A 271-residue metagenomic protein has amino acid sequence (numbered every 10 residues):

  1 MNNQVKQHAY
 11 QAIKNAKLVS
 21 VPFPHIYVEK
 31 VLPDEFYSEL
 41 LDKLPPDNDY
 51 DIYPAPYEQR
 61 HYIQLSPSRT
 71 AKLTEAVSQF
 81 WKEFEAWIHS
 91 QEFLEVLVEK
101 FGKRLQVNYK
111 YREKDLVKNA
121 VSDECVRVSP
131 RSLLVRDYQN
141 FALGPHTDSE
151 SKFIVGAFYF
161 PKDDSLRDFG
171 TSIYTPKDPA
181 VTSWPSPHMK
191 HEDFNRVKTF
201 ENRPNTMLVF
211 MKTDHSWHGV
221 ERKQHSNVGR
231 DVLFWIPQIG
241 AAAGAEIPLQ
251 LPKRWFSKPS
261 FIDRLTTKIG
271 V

Functional and structural regions predicted by a protein language model:
M1-V21, K253-V271: Fe(II)/2-oxoglutarate
V5, N15-L18, F23, V135 (+2 more regions): Short, functionally important structural connectors and interaction interfaces within domains
Q7, S38, L116: Aromatic-glycine hotspot motif
H8-A12, S68-R69, A120-S122: Short, flexible segments with low predicted structural confidence
N15-N108: Non-heme Fe(II)/2-oxoglutarate
Q59-L65, L116-R127, K253-I262: Amphipathic alpha-helical surface "interface" segments used for docking/oligomerization or membrane association within
A86, L94-P248: Catalytic core of non-heme Fe(II) oxygenases with the double-stranded beta-helix
